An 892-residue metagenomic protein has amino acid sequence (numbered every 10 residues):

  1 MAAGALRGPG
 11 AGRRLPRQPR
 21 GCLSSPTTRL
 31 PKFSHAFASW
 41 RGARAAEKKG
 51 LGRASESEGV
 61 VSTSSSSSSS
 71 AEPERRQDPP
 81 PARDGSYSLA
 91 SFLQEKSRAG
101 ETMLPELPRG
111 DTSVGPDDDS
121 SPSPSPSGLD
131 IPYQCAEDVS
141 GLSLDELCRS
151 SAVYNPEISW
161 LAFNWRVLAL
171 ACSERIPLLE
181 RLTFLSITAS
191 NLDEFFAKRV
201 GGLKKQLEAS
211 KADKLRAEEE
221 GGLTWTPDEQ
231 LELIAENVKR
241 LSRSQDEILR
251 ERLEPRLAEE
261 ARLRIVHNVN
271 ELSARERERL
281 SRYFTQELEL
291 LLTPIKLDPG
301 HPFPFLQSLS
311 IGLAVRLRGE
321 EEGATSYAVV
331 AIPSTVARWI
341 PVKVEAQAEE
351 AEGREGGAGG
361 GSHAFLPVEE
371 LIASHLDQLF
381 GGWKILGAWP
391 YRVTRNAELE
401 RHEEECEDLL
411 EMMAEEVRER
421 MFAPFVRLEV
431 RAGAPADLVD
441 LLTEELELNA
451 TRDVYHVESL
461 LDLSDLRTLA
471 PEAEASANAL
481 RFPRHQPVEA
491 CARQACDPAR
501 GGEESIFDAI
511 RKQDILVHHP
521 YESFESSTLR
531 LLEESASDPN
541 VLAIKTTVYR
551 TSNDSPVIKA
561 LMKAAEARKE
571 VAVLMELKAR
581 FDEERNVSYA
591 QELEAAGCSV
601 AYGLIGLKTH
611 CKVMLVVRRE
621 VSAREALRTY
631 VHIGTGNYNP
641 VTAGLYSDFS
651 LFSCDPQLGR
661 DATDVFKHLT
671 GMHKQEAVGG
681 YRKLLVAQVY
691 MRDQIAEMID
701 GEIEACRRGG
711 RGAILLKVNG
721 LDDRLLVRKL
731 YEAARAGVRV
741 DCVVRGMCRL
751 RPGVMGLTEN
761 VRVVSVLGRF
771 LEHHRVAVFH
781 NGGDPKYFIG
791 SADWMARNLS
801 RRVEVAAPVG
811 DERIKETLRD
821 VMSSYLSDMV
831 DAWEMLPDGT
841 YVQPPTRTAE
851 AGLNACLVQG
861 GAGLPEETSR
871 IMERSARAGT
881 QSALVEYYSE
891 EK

Functional and structural regions predicted by a protein language model:
M1-L23: N-terminal chloroplast transit peptides
P9, Q18, P26, F33-W40 (+2 more regions): Intrinsically disordered, low-complexity segments
F33-A45, L51-E56, V60-S65: N-terminal mitochondrial targeting presequences
W40, E56-G59, E72-I714, E732-A736 (+2 more regions): N-terminal localization/anchoring segments of enzymes in phospholipid and broader phosphate metabolism
R739-V743: Hydrophobic alpha/beta core scaffold segments
